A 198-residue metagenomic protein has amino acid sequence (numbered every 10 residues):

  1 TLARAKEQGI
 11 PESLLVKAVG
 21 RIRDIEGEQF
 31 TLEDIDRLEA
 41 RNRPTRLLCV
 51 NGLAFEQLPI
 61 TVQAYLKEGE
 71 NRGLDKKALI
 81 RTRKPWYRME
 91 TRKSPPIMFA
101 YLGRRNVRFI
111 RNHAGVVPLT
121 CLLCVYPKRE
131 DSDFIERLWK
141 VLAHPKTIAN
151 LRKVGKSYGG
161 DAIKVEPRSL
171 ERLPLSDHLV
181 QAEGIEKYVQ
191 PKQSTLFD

Functional and structural regions predicted by a protein language model:
T1-F197: Polybasic, glycine- and aromatic-enriched phosphate-binding surface used to engage nucleic acids
